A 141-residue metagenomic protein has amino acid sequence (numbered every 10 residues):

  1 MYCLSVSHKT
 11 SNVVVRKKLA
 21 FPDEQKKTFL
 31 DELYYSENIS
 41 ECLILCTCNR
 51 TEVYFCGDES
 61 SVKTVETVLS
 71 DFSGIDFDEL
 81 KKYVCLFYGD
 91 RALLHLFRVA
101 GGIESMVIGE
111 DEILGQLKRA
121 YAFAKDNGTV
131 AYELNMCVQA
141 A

Functional and structural regions predicted by a protein language model:
M1-S105: A glycine-rich (often HGG/GG-containing) alpha/beta subdomain
E79-A141: Glycine/serine-rich phosphate-binding loop and adjoining beta1-alpha1 elements at the start of nucleotide-handling
